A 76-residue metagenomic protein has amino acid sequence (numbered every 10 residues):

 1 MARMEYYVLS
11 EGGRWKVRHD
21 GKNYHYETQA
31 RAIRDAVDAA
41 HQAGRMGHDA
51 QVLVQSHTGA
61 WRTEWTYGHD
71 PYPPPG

Functional and structural regions predicted by a protein language model:
M1-R3, R31, A43, P73-G76: Short, solvent-exposed secondary-structure boundary motifs
A2-N23: Short aromatic-glycine-(Arg/Gly/Cys) micro-motifs in beta-strand/loop hairpins
M4, S56-G76: A cross-kingdom feature marking charged/low-complexity
E5-E11, Q51-T58: Short beta-strand segments and strand-loop junctions that repeat across beta-rich extracellular domains
D20, Q29, T66: Surface loops and adjacent helix of pleckstrin homology
N23-H25, A32, H69-D70: Short, surface-exposed beta-strand-loop junctions and turns on beta-sheet-rich folds
Y24-E27, Q55: Intrinsically disordered, low-complexity proline/glycine-rich segments
E27-R45, D49: A short, charged, amphipathic alpha-helix used as a generic interaction element across diverse proteins
